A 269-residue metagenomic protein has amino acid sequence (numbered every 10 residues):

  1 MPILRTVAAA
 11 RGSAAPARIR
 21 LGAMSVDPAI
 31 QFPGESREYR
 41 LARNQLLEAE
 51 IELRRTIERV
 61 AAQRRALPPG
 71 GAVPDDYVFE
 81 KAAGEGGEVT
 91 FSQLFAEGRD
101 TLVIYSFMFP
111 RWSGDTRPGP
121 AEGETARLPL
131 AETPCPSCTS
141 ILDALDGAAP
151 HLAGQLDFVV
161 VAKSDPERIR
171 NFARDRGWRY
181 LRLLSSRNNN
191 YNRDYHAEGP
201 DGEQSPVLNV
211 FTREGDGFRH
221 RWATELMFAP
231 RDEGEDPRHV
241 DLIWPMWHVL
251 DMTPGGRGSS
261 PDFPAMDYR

Functional and structural regions predicted by a protein language model:
P2-G12, P16-L102, F107-P150, G154 (+2 more regions): Non-globular targeting/processing and membrane-anchoring segments
H151-S185: Conserved segment of the thioredoxin-like fold in thiol-based oxidoreductases
